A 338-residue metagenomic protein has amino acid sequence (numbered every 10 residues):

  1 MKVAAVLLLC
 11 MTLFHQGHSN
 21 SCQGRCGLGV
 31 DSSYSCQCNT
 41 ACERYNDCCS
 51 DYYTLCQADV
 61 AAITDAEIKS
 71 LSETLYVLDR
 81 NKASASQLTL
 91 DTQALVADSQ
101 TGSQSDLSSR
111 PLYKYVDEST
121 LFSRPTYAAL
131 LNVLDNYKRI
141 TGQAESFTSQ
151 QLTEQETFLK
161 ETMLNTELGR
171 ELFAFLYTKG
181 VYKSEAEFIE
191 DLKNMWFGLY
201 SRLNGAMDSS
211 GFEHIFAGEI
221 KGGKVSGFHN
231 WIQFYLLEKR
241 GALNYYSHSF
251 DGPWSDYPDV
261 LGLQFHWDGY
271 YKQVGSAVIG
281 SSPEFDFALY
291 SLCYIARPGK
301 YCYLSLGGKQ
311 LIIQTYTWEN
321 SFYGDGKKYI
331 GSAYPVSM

Functional and structural regions predicted by a protein language model:
M1-V3, S337-M338: A positional/structural detector of protein chain ends, strongest at the extreme C-terminus and weakly at the extreme
K2-S19: Cleavable N-terminal signal peptides of Sec/SRP-targeted secreted and luminal proteins
S19-Q57: Secreted, short cysteine-rich peptides and small extracellular cysteine-rich domains stabilized by multiple disulfide
A58-G307: N-terminal "domain-start" segment
K300-M338: A cross-kingdom marker for long, charged
